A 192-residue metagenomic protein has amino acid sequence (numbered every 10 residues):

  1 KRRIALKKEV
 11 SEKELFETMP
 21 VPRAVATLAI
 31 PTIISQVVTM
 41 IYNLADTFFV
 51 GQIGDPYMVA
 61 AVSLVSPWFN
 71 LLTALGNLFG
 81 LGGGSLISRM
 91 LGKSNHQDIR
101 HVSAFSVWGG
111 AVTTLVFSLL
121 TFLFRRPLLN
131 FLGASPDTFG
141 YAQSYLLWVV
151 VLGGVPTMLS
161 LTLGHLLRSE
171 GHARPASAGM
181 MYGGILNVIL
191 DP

Functional and structural regions predicted by a protein language model:
K1-A29, I87-V155: Short alpha-helical transmembrane segments in multi-pass integral membrane proteins
T18, P22-I41, A45, W68-L75 (+1 more regions): Residue-level signal for short hydrophobic patches within transmembrane helices of multi-pass membrane transporters
T27, V50-N70, P136-Q143: Interfacial/gating helices of multi-pass transporter permease domains
A29-T32, Q36, S63-S66, G110 (+2 more regions): Residue-level recognition of transmembrane alpha-helices in multi-pass small-molecule transporters/permeases
I34, D46-V50, V62, I87 (+8 more regions): Hydrophobic/aromatic residues within transmembrane alpha-helices of membrane transport systems, especially the TMDs
V59-L119, T157-A176: Small-residue-rich hydrophobic transmembrane alpha-helices
T121, L163, R174-P192: Alpha-helical transmembrane segments of multi-pass membrane transporters and transport-associated inner-membrane enzymes
